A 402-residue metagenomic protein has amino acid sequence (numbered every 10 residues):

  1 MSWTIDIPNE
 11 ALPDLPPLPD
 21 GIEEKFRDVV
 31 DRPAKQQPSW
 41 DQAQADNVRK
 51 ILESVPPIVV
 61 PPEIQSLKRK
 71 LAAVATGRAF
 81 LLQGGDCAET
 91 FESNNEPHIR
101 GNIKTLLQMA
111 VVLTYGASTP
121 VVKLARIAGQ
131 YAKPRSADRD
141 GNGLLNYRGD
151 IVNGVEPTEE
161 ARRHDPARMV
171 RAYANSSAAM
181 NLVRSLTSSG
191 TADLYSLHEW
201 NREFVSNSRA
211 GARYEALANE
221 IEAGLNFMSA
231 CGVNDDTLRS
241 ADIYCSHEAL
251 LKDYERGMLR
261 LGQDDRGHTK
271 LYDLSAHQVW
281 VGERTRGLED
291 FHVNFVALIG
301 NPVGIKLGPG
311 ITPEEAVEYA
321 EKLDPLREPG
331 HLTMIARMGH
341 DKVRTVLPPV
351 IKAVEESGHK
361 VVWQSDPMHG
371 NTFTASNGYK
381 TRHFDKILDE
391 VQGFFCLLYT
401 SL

Functional and structural regions predicted by a protein language model:
M1-R49: Intrinsically disordered, low-structural-confidence terminal and linker regions
I51-I58, A72-A73, L81, P97 (+2 more regions): C-terminal accessory/interaction regions of large nucleic acid-associated machines
V60-P62, G84-G85: N-terminal signal-anchor module of multipass membrane proteins
I64-G77: N-terminal amphipathic alpha-helix/helix-capping segment at the start of soluble metabolic enzymes
G77-R78, W363-S365: Short coil-to-beta-strand
L82-C87, L124-I127, S365-M368: Short loop/turn segments at strand-loop or loop-helix junctions that form parts of catalytic or ligand-binding pockets
A88-E89, S93-G339, Y379-R382, E390 (+1 more regions): Active-site-facing alpha/beta catalytic cores
H331-I335, H340-W363, H369-L402: Non-transmembrane, aqueous-exposed alpha-helical and coiled segments at domain scale
